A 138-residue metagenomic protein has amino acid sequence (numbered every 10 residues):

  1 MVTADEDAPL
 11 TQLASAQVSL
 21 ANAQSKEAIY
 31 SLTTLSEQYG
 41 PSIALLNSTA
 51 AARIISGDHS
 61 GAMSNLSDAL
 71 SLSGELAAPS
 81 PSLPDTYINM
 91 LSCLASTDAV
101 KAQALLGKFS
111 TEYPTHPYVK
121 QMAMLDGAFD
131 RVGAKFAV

Functional and structural regions predicted by a protein language model:
M1-A8, L32-P41, S67-S80, G107-H116: Solenoid-like repeat scaffolds
M1-L32: Amphipathic alpha-helical interface segments within eukaryotic helical scaffold and small GTPase-regulatory domains
P9-A21, L46-I55, S82-C93, V119-K135: "A position-specific structural signal for the A-helix of alpha-solenoid helical repeats
A23, G57, S96-V100: Residue-level detector of the short coil/turn that links helix A to helix B within each tetratricopeptide repeat
N47-D85: Intrinsically disordered, low-complexity segments enriched in Gly and acidic/Ser/Thr residues that form flexible
A69-S73, P81-K101, K108: A hydrophobic, small-residue-rich beta->alpha segment in the mid-to-C-terminal subdomain of diverse proteins
D98-V138: Intrinsic disorder/low-complexity signal
